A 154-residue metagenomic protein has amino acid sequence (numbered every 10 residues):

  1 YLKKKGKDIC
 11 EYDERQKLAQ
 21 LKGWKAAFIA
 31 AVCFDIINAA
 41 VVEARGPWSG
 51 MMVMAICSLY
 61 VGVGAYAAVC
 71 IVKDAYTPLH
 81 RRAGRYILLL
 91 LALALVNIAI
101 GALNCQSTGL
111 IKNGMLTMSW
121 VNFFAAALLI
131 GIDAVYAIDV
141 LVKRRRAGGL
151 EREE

Functional and structural regions predicted by a protein language model:
Y1-K7: N-terminal signal-anchor/start-transfer transmembrane helix
E11-A31, A83-L90: Juxtamembrane helix-loop boundaries in multi-pass membrane proteins
V32-N38, L93-I111: Hydrophobic alpha-helical transmembrane segments in multi-pass integral membrane proteins
C33-I37, G64, A134: Hydrophobic residues within the alpha-helical transmembrane core of Major Facilitator Superfamily
E43-W48, C105-L116: Membrane-interface helix termini and inter-helical loops of multi-pass transporters
M52-C70, L129: Generic alpha-helical transmembrane segments
A68-V69, I130-R144: Membrane-water interface at the C-terminal end of transmembrane alpha helices
R145-E154: Short, charged juxtamembrane terminal tails flanking transmembrane helices
